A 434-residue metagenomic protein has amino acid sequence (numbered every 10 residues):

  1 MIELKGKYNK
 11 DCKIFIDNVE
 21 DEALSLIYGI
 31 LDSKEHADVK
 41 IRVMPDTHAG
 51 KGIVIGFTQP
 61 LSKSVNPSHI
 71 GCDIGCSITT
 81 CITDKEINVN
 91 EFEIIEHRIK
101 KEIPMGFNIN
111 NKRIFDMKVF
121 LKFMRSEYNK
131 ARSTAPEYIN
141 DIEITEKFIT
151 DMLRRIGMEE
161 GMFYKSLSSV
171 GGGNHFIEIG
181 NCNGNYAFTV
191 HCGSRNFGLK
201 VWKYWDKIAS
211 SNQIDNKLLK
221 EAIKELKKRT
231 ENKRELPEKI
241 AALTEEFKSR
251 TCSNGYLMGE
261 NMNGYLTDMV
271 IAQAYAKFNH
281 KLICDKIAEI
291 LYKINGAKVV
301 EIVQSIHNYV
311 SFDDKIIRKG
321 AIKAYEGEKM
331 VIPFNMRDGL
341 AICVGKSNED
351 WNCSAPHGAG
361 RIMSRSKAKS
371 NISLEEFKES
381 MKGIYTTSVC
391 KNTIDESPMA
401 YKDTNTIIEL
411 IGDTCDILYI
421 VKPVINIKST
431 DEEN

Functional and structural regions predicted by a protein language model:
I2-G29, H36-V43, A49-Q59, K63-P67 (+2 more regions): Domain-length cofactor-binding catalytic modules of enzymes
K63-D84: N-terminal cap/recognition module
